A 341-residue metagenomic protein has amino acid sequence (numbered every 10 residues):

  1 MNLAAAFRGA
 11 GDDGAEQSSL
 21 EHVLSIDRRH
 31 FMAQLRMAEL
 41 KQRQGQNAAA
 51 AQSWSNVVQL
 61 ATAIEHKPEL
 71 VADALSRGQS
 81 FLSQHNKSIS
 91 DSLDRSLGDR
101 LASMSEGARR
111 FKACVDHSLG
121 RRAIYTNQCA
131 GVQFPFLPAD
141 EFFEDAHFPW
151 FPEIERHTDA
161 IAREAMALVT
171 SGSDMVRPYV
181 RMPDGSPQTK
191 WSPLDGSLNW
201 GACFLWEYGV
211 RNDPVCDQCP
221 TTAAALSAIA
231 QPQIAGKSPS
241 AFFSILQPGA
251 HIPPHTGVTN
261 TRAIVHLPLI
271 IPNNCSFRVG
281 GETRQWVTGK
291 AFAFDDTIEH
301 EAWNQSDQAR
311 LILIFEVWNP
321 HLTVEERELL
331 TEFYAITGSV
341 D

Functional and structural regions predicted by a protein language model:
E21-S25, Q59: Conserved structural position within tetratricopeptide repeats
R43-G45, A49-A51, S55-F242, L246-T256 (+2 more regions): Fe(II)/2-oxoglutarate oxygenase catalytic core
R262-P268, A293, Q308-T323: A short hydrophobic beta-strand segment most commonly corresponding to one strand of the jelly-roll/cupin
I270-T288: A short beta-strand-loop-beta hairpin characteristic of the jelly-roll/cupin
Q285-E299: Conserved metal-binding segment of the jelly-roll/cupin
